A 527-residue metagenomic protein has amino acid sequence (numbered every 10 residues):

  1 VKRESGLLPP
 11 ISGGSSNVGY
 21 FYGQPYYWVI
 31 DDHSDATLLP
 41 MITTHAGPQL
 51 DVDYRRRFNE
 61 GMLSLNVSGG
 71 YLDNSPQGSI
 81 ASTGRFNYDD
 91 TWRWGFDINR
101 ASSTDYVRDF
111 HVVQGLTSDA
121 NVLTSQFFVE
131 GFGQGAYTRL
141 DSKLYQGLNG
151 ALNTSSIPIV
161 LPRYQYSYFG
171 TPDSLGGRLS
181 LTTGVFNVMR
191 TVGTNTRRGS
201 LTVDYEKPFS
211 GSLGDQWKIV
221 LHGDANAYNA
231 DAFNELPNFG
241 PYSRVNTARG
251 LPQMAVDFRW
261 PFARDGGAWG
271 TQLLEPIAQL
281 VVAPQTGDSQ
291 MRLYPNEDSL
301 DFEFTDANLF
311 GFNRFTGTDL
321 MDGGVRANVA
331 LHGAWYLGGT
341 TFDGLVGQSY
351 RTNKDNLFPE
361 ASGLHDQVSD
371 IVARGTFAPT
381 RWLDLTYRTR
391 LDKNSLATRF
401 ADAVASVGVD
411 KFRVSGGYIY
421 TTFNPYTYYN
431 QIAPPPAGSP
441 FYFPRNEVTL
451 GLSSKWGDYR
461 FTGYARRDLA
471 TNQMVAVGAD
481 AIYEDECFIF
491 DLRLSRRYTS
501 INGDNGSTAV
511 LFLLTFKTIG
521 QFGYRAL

Functional and structural regions predicted by a protein language model:
V1-L527: Outer-membrane beta-barrel proteins and related beta-barrel translocases across Gram-negative bacteria
